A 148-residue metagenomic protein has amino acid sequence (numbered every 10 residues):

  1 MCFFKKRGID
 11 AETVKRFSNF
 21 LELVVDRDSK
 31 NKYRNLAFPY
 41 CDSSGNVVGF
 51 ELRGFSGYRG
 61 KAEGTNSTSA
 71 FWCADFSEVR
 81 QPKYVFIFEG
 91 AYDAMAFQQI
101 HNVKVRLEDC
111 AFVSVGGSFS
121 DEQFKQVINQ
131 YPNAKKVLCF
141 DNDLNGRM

Functional and structural regions predicted by a protein language model:
M1-L36, S44: TOPRIM metal-binding catalytic domain and adjacent DNA-binding surface shared by DnaG-type primases
A11-T13, V105, K135: Secondary-structure boundary/capping signal
F17, R53, V115, C139-D141: Conserved beta-strand termini and adjacent loop/short-helix elements that scaffold enzyme active sites in alpha/beta
R27-N129: Phosphate-handling DNA/RNA-contact segment within nucleic-acid enzymes
I87, A134-N145: Acidic beta-strand-to-loop metal/phosphate-binding motif
G117-D121, F140-M148: Acidic, metal-coordinating catalytic cores used for nucleic-acid/nucleotide bond scission and strand-transfer chemistry
